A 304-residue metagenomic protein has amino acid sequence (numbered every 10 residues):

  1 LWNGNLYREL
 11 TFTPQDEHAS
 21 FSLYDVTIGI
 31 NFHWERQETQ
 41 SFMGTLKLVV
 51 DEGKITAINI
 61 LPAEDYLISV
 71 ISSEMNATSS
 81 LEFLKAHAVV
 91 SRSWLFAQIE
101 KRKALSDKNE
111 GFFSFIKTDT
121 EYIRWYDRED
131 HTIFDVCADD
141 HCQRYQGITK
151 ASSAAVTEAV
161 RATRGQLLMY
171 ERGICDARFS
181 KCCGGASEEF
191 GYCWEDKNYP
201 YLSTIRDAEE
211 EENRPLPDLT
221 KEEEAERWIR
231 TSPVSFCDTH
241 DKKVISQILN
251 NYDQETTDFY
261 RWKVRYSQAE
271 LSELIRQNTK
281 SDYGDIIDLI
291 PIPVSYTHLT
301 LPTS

Functional and structural regions predicted by a protein language model:
L1-S304: Conserved, single-site charged/polar hotspot
